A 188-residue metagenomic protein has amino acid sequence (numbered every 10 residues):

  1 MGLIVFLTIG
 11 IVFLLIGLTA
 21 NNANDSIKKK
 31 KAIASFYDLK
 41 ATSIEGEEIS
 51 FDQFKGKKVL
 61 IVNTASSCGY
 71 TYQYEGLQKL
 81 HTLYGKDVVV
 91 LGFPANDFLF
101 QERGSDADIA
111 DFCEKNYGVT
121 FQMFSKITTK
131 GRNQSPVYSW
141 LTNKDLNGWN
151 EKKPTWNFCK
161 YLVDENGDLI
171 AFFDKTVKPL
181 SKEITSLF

Functional and structural regions predicted by a protein language model:
M1-D38: N-terminal targeting signals for export/organelle localization
N24-D52, Y72, P136: N-terminal "domain-start" segment that seeds a small globular fold
S43, N63-S67: Amphipathic alpha-helical repeat scaffolds
K57-K58, S67, T71-N96, E114-Y117: Conserved helix-turn-beta segment immediately C-terminal to the redox Cys motif in thioredoxin-like folds
V59-V62, V89-F93, Q122-S125, L162: Structural recognition of the beta-strand scaffold that forms the well-ordered cores of secreted hydrolase catalytic
A107-W156: Short, internal strand/loop/helix patches that form the active-site neighborhood or redox-interaction surface
P136-S139, N143-F188: Thiol-/selenol-based redox modules, centered on thioredoxin-like and closely related oxidoreductase domains
